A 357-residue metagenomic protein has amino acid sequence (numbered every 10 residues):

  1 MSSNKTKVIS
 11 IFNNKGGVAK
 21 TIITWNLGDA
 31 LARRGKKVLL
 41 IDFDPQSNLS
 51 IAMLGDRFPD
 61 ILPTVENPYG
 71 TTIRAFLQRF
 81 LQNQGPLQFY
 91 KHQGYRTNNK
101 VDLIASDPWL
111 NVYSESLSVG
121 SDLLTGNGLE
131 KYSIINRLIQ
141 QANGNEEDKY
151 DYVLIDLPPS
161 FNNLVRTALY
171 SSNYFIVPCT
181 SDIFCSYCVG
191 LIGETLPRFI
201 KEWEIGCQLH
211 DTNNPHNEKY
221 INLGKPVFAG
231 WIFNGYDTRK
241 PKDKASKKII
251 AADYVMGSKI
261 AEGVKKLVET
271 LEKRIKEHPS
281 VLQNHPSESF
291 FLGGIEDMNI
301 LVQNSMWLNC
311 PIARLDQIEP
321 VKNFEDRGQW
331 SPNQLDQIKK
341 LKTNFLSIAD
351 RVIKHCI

Functional and structural regions predicted by a protein language model:
M1-I357: P-loop NTP-binding core
